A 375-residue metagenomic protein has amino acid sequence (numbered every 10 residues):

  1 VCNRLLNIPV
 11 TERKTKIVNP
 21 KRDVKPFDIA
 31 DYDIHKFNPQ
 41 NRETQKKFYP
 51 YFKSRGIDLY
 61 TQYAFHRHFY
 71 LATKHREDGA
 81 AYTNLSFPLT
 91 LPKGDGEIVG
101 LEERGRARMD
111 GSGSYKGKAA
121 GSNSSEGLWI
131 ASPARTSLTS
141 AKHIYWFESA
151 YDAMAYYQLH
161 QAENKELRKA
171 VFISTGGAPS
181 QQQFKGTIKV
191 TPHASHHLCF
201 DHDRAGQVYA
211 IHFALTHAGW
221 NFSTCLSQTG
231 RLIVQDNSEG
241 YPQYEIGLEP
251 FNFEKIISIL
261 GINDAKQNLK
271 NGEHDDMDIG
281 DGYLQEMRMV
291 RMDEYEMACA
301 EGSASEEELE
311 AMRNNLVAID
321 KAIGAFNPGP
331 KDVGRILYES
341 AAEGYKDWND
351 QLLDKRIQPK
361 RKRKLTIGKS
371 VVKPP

Functional and structural regions predicted by a protein language model:
V1-N3, I357: Short, small/acidic-rich helices and loops at N termini and domain boundaries of DNA replication/processing enzymes
N3-R4, Q45: Phosphate-/polyanion-interacting regions in eukaryotic proteins
L5-Y32: Intrinsic-disorder/low-complexity linker and hinge segments
D23-S124: Basic, glycine-enriched DNA-binding surface that flanks or lies within the catalytic cores of DNA
D78-K189: Phosphate-handling DNA/RNA-contact segment within nucleic-acid enzymes
Q161-P375: TOPRIM fold recognition
